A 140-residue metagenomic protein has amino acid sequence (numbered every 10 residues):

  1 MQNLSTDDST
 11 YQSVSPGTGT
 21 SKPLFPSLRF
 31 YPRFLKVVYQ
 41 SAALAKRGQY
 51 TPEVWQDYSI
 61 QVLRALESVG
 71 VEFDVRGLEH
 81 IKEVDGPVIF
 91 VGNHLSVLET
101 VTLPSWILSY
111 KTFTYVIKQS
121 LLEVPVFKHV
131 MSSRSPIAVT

Functional and structural regions predicted by a protein language model:
M1-P87, V101-T102: Membrane-anchoring hydrophobic helices of lipid-metabolizing enzymes
K36-P52, D85-V88, G92-T140: Catalytic core of membrane glycerolipid acyltransferases/transacylases, capturing the structured, soluble-facing
